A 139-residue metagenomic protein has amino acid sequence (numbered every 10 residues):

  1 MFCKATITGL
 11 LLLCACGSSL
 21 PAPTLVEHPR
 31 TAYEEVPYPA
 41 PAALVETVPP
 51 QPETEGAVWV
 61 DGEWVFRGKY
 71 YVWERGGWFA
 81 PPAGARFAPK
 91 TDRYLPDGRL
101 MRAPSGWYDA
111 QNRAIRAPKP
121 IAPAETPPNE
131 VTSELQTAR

Functional and structural regions predicted by a protein language model:
M1-C14: Sec-dependent bacterial lipoprotein signal peptides
L10, G56, R99: A residue-level signal for beta-strand positions that form part of recognition/binding surfaces within mature
C16-E34: Bacterial Sec signal peptide processing site at the extreme N-terminus
G17, P21-P23, D97-R139: Long terminal segments
T31-K69: Post-signal-peptide N-terminal segment of Sec-exported extracytoplasmic proteins
P50, A57-V58, G62-E63, Y71 (+4 more regions): Conserved positions within tandem-repeat grammars
F66-Y71, P82, G98: Edge/loop elements at the starts and ends of beta-strands within beta-rich repeat scaffolds
F79-P81, Y108-D109: Short, surface-exposed beta-strand-loop junctions and turns on beta-sheet-rich folds
